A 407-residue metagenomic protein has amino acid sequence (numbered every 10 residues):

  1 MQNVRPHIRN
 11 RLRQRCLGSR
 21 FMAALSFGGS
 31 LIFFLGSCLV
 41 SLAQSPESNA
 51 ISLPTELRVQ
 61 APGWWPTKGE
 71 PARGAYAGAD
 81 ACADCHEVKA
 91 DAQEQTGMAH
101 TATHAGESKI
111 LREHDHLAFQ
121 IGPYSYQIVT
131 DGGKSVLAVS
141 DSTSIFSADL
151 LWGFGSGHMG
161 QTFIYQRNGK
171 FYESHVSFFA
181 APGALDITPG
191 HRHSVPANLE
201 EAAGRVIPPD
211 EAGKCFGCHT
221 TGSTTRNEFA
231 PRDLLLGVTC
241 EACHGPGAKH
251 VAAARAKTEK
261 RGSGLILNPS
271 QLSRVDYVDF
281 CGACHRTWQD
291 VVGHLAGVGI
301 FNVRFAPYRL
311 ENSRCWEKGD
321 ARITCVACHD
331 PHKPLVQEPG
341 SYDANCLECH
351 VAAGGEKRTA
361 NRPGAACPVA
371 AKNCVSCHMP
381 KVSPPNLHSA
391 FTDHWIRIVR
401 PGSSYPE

Functional and structural regions predicted by a protein language model:
M1-M22: N-terminal secretory signal peptides that target proteins for export/translocation
A24-C38: Bacterial N-terminal signal peptides
S45-G69, R73, V88-S156, T162-R167 (+2 more regions): Primarily the internal scaffold of c-type cytochrome electron-transfer domains, especially repeated/multiheme c-type
A72-A81: Local sequence-structure signature of Cys/Sec-based thiol-disulfide redox active-site neighborhoods
D84-H86: N-terminal amphipathic, basic-rich helices that act as targeting or association modules
F179, A203-P208: Flexible coil/turn and secondary-structure edge motifs
D210, H219-G222: C-terminal substrate/ligand-recognition segments
